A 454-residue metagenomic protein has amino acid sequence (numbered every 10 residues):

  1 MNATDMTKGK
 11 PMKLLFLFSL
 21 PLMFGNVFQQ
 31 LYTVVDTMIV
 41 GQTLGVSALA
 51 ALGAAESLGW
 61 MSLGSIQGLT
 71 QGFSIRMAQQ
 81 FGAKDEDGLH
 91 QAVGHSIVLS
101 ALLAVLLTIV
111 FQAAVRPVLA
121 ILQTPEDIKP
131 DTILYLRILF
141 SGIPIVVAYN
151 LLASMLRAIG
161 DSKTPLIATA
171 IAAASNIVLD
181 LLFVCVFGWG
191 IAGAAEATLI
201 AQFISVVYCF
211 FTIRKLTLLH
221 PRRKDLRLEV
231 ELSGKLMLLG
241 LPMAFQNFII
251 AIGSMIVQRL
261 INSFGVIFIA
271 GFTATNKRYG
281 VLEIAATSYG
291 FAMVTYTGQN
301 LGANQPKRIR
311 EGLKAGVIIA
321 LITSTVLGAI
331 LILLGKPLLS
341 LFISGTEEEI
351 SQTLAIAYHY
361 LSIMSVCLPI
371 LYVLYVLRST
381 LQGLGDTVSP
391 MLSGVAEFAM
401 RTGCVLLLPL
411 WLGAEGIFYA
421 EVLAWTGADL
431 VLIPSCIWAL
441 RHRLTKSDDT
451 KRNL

Functional and structural regions predicted by a protein language model:
M1-S19, M77-G142, V186-L241, T297-V366 (+1 more regions): Short alpha-helical transmembrane segments in multi-pass integral membrane proteins
M6-L44, S57-G72, R76, A101-T108 (+4 more regions): N-terminal transmembrane alpha-helices
L17-D36, I138, A172, A201-S205 (+3 more regions): Transmembrane helical elements of multi-pass membrane transporters/channels
L31-A50, L119-E126, L182-W189, F248-V281 (+4 more regions): Helix-terminus/linker motif at the lipid-water interface of multi-pass membrane proteins
V40-W60, E126-D131, I191-A192, L232-L239 (+4 more regions): Interfacial/gating helices of multi-pass transporter permease domains
L49-I109, V146-P165, G271-G335, L371-S393: Small-residue-rich hydrophobic transmembrane alpha-helices
M61-G64, N176-L181, V206-F210, V281-I284 (+3 more regions): Hydrophobic transmembrane alpha-helices of multi-pass small-molecule transporters
T70, I138-R157, P165-A173, A194-V207 (+4 more regions): Short runs within selected transmembrane alpha-helices of multi-pass transporters and secretion channels
